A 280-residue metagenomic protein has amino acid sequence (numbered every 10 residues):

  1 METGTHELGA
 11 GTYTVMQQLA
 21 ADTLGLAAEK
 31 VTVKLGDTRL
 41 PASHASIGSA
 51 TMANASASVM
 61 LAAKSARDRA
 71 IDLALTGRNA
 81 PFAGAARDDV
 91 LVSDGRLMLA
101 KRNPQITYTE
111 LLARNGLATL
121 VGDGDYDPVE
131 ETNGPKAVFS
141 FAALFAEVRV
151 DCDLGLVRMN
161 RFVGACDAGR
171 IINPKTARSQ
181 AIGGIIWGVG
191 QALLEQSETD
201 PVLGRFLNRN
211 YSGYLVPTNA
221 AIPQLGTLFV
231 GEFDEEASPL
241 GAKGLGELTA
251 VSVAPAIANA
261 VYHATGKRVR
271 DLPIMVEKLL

Functional and structural regions predicted by a protein language model:
M1-E2: Glycine-rich, flexible beta-strand/loop modules in the N-terminal catalytic cores of phosphate-handling
Y13-T14: Conserved strand-to-helix beginnings and helix N-cap segments that scaffold or border functional pockets
Q18-L280: C-terminal catalytic domains of large/alpha subunits in multi-subunit enzymes
